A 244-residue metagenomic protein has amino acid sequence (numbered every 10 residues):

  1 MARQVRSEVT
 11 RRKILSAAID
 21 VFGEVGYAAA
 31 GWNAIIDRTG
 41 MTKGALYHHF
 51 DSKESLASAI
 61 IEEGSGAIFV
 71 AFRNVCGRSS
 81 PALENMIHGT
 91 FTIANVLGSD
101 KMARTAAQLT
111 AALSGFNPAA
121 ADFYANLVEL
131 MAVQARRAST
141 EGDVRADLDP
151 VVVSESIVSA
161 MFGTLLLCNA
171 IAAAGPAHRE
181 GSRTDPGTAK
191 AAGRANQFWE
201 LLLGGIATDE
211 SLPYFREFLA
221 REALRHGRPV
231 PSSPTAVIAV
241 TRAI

Functional and structural regions predicted by a protein language model:
M1-V25, A29-M41, E54-S58, E63 (+1 more regions): Basic, helix-initiating cap at the start of DNA-binding domains
K13, E84-T92, V152-S159, G193 (+2 more regions): Amphipathic alpha-helical interaction segments
G44: Key DNA-contact positions within bacterial/archaeal DNA-binding proteins
Y47-F50, E54: A short His-aromatic
A59, V70-A103, P150, S154: Hydrophobic alpha-helical connector segments
F69, S114-D143, L148-V158, G193: Amphipathic alpha-helical packing segments from all-alpha helical-bundle domains
E84-L109, P118-V133, V158, G204 (+1 more regions): Helical hydrophobic small-molecule/effector-binding pocket
A125-E129, V133-E141, L166-I244: C-terminal peripheral helix-coil segments that are non-catalytic and often amphipathic
